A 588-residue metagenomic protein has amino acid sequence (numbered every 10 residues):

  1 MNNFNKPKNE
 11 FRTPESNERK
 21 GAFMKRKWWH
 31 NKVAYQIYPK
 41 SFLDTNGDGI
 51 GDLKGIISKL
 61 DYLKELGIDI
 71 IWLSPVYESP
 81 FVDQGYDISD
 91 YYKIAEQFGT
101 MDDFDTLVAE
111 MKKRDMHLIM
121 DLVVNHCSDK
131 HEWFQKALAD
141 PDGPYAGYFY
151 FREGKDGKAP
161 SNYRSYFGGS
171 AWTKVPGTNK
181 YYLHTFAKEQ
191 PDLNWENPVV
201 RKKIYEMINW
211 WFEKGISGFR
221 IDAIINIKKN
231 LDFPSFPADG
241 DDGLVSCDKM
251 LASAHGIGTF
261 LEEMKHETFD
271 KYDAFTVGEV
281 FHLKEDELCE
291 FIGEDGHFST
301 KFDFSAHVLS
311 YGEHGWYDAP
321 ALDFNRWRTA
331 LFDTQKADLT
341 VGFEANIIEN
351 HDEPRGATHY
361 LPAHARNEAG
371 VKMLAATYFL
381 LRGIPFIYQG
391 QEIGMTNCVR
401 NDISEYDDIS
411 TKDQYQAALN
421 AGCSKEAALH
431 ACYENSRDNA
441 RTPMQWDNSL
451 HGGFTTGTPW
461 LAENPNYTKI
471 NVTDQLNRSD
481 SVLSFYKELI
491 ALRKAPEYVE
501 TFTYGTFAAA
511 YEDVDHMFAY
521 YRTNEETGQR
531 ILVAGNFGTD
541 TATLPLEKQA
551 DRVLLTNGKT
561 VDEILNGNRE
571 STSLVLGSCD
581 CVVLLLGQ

Functional and structural regions predicted by a protein language model:
E10-F23: Short, Lys/Arg-enriched N-terminal segments with co-localized hydrophobic residues within the first ~10-30 amino acids
M24-N209, E213, N226-D286, F291-G293 (+1 more regions): Acidic/aromatic-lined carbohydrate-recognition and catalytic surfaces of CAZymes acting on diverse glycans
W29, F236-D241, S246-K249, T259-L261 (+12 more regions): Loop/helix patches that line or flank the sugar-binding groove of alpha-linked glycan CAZymes
I71, F219-I221: Hydrophobic residues within beta-strands of alpha/beta enzymes
T541-V561: Beta-strand-rich binding/interaction modules
N566-Q588: C-terminal beta-strand-rich structural cap/linker in extracellular carbohydrate-active enzymes
